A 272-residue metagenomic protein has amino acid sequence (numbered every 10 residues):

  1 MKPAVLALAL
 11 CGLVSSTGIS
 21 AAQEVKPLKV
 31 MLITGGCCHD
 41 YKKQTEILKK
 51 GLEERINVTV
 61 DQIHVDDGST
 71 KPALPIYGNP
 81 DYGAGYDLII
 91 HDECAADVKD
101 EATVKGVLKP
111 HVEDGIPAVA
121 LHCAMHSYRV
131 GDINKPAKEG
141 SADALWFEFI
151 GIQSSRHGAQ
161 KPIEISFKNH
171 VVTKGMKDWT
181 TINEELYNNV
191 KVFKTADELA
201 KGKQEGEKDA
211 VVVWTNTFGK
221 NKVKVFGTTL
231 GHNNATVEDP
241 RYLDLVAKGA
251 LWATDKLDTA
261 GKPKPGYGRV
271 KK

Functional and structural regions predicted by a protein language model:
V5-S16: Bacterial N-terminal signal peptides
T17-A22: Sec/Tat signal peptide C-region and signal peptidase I cleavage site
Q23, K29-I33, D40-S127: Helical hinge/lid and interdomain linker segments adjacent to catalytic or ligand-binding clefts that mediate domain
Q23-L28, K43, E54, A84 (+2 more regions): Extracellular ligand-binding/catalytic regions of CAZymes and related secreted enzymes and adhesion modules
G35-C38, H157-P162, G231-P240: Active-site rim elements
E53, T59, I152-K222: Catalytic beta-strand/loop cores that center a nucleophilic Ser/Cys/Thr and support acyl-enzyme chemistry
A96-G175: A glycine-rich, often tryptophan-bearing local segment used as a flexible ligand/cofactor-contacting loop or short
P117-V119, D197, K224: Proline-centered loop/turn at the N-terminus of a beta-strand
